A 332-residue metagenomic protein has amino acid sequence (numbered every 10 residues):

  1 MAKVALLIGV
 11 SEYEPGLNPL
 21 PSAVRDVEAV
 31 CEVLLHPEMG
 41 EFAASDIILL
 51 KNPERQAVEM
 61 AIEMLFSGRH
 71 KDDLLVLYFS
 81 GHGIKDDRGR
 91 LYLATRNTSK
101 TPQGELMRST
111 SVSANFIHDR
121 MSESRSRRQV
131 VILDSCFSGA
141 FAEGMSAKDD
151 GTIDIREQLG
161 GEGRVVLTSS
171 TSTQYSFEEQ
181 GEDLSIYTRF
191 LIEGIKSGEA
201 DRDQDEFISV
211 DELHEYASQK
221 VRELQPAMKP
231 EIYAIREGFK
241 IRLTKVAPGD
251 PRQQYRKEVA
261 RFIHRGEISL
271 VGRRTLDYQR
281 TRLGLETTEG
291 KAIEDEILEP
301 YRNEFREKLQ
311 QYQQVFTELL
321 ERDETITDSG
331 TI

Functional and structural regions predicted by a protein language model:
A2-N18: Short glycine-rich His-centered loop
A2-V4, E41, P53-A147, E212: Caspase-like (clan CD) cysteine peptidase catalytic core
G9, P19, V27, L34 (+2 more regions): Active-site-proximal C-terminal subdomain of hydrolase catalytic domains
A29-S45: Signal peptide-proximal N-terminal region of secreted/periplasmic/extracellular or secretory-lumen proteins
Q204-F207, F262-E267, D323-T325: Acidic, glycine-anchored loop motifs typical of Ca2+
A234-Q253: Long, domain-scale regions corresponding to catalytic signaling modules most often appended to membrane systems
D250-H264, E304-E321: Disulfide-bonded cysteine-rich modules in secreted/extracellular proteins, activating on the conserved Cys frameworks
Q279-R306: Repeat-associated, polar segments at repeat-unit boundaries in modular proteins
